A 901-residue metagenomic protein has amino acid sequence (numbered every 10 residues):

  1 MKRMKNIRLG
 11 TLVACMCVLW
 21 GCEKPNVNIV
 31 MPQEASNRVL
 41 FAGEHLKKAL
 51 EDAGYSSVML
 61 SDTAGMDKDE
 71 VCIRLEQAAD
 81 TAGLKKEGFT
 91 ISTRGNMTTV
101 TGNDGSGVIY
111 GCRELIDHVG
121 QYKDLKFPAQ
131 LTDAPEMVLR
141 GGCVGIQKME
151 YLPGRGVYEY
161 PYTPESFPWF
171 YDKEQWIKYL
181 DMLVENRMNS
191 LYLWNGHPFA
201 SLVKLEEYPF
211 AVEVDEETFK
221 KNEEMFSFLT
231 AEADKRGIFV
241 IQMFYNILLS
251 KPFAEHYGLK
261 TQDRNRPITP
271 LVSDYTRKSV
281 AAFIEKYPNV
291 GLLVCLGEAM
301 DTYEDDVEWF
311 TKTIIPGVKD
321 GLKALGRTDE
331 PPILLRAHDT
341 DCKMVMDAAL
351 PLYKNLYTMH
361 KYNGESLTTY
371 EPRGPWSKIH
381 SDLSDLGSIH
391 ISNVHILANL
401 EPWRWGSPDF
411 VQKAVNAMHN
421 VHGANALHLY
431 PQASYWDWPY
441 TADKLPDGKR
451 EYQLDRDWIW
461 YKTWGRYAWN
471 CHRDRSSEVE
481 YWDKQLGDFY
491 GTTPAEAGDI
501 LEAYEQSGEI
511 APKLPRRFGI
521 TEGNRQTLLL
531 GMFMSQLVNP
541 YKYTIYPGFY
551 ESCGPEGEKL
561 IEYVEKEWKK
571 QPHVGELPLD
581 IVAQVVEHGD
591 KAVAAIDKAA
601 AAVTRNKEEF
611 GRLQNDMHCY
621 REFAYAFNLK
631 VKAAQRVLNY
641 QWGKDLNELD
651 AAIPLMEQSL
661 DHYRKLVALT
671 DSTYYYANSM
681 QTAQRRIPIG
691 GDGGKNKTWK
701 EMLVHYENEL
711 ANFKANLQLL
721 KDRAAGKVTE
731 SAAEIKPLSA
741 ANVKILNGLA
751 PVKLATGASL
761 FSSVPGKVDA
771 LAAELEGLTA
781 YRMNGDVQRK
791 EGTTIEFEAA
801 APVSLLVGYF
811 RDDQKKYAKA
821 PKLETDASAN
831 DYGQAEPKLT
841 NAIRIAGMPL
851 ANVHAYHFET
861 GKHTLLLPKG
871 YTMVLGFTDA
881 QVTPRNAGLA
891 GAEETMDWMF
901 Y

Functional and structural regions predicted by a protein language model:
M1-N26: Bacterial Sec-dependent N-terminal signal peptides
C22-G95, L760-A770: Acidic, contiguous N-terminal accessory segments
P25-N28, E34, A42-H45, A49 (+6 more regions): Feature activates predominantly on carbohydrate-active enzymes
G156-V157, Y452-K695, E709, F713-E730: C-terminal non-catalytic alpha-helical accessory regions
W169, N189, K220-E223, F228 (+5 more regions): Catalytic-core regions of glycoside hydrolase
A732-R789, A892-Y901: Glycan-recognition and processing domains
N784-V787, E791-S804, H854-H863: Extracellular and analogous surface-interaction loops
A818-P884: Contiguous ligand/interfacial binding patches
